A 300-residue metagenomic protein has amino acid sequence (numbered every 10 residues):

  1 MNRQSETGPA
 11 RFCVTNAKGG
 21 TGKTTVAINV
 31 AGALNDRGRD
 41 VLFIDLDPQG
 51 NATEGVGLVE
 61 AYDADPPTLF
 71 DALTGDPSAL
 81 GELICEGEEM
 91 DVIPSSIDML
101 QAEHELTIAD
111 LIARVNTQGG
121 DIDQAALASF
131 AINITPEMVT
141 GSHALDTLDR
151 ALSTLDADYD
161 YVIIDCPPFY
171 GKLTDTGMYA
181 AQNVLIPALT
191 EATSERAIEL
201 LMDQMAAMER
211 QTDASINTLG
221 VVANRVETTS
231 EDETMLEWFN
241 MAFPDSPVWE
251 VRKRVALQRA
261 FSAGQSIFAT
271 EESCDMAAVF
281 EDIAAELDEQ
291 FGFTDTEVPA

Functional and structural regions predicted by a protein language model:
M1-A300: P-loop NTP-binding core
